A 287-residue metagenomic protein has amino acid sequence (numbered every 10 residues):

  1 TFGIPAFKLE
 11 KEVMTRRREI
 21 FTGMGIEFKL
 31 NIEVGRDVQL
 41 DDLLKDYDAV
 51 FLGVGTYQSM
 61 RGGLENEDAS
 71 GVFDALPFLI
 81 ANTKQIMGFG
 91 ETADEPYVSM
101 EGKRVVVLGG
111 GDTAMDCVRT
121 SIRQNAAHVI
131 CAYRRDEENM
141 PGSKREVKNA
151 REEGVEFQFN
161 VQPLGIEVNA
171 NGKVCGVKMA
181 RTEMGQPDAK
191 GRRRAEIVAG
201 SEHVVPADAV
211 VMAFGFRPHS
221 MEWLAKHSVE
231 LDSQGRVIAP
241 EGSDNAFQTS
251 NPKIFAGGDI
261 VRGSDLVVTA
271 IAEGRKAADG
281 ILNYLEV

Functional and structural regions predicted by a protein language model:
T1-M24, F28, V118-G165: Rossmann-like dinucleotide-binding cores of NAD(P)H-dependent redox enzymes
E10, R16-E33, S59-Q124, S233-S250: Glycine-rich dinucleotide-binding loop and its adjacent helix/turn
T15-L64, G165-K178, E183-Q186, A207-V211 (+2 more regions): Feature captures the FAD/FMN-dependent oxidoreductase FAD-binding
E27-N31, F73, E156-Q158, K178 (+1 more regions): General small-molecule cofactor/ligand-binding pocket signal
F51, C131-R135, D259: Conserved acidic E/D residue at the C-terminus of a beta-strand in Rossmann-like folds
S70-G102, P187-S264: FAD-site-proximal beta/loop scaffold in flavoenzymes
V98-R135, A195, H203-A209, G215-F216 (+3 more regions): Long hydrophobic segments that form regular secondary structure
C117, N251, I260-V287: A conserved FAD-binding loop/helix module that cradles the flavin
